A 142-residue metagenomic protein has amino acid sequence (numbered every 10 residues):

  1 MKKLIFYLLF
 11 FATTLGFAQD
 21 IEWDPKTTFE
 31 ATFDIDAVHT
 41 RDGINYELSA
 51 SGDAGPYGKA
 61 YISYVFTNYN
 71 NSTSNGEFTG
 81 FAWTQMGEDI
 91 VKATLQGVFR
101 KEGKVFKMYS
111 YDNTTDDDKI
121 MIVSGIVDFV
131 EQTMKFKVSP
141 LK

Functional and structural regions predicted by a protein language model:
L4-T13: Sec-dependent N-terminal signal peptides
G16: Cytochrome P450 heme-binding "Cys pocket" and the immediately downstream C-terminal segment
Q19-K142: Beta-strand-enriched cores of mature, soluble protein domains
